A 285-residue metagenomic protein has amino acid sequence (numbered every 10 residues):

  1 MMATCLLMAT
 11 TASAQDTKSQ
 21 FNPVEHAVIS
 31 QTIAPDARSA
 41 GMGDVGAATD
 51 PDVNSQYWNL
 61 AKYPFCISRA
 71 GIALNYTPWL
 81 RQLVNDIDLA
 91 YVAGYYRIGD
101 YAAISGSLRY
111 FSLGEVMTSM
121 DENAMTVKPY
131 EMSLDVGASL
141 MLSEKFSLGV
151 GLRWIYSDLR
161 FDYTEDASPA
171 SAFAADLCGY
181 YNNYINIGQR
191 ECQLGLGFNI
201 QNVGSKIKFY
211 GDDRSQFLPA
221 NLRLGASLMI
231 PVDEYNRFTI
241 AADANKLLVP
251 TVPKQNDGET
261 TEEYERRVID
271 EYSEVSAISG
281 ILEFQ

Functional and structural regions predicted by a protein language model:
M1-A3: Sec-dependent signal peptide recognition, specifically the positively charged N-region followed immediately by
A9-T11: N-terminal signal peptide c-region/cleavage motif recognized by signal peptidases
Q15-Q285: Subset of outer-membrane beta-barrel
